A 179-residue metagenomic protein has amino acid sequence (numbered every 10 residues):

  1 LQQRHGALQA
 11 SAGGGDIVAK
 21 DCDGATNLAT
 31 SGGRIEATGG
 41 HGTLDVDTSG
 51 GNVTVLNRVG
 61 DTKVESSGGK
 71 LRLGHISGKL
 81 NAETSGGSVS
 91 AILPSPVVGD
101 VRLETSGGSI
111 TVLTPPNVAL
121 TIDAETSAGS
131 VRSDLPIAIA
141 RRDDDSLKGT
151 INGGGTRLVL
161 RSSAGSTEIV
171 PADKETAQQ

Functional and structural regions predicted by a protein language model:
L1-Q179: Intrinsically disordered, low-complexity terminal regions
